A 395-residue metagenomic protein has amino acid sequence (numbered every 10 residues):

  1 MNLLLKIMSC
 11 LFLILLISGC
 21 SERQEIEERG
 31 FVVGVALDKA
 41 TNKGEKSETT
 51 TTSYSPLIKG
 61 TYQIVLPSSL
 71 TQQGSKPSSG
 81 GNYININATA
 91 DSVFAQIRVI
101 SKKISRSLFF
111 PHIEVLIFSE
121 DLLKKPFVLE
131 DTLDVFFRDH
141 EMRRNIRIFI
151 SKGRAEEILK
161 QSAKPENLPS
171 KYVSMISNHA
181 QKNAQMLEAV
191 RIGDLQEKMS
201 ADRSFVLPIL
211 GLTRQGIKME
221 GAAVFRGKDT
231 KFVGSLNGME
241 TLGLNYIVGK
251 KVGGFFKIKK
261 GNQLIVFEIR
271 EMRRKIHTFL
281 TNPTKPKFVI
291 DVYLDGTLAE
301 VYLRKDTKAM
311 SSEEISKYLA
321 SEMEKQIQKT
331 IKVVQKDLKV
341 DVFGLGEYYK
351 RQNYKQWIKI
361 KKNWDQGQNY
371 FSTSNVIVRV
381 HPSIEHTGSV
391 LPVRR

Functional and structural regions predicted by a protein language model:
N2-C10, I17-R395: Membrane-proximal alpha-helical signals and transmembrane carboxylates
